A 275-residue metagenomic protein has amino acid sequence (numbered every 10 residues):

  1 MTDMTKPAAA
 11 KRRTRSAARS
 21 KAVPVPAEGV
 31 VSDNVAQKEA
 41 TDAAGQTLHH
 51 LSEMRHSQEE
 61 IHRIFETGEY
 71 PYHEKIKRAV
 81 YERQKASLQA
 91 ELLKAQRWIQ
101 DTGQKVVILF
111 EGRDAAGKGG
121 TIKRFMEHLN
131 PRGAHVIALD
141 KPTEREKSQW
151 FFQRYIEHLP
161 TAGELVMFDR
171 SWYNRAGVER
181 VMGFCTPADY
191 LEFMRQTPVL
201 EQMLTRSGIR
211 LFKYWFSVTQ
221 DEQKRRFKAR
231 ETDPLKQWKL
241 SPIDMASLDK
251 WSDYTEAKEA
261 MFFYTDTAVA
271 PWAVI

Functional and structural regions predicted by a protein language model:
T2-V274: Glycine-rich phosphate-binding loop of ATP-dependent small-molecule kinases
